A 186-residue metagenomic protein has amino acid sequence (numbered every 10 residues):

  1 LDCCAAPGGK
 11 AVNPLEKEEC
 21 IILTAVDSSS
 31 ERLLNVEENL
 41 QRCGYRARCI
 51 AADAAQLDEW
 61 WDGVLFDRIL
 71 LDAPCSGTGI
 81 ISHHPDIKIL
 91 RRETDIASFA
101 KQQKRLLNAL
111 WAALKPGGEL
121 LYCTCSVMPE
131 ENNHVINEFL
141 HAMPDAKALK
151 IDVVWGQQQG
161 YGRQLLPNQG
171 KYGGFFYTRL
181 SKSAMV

Functional and structural regions predicted by a protein language model:
L1-V186: S-adenosylmethionine
